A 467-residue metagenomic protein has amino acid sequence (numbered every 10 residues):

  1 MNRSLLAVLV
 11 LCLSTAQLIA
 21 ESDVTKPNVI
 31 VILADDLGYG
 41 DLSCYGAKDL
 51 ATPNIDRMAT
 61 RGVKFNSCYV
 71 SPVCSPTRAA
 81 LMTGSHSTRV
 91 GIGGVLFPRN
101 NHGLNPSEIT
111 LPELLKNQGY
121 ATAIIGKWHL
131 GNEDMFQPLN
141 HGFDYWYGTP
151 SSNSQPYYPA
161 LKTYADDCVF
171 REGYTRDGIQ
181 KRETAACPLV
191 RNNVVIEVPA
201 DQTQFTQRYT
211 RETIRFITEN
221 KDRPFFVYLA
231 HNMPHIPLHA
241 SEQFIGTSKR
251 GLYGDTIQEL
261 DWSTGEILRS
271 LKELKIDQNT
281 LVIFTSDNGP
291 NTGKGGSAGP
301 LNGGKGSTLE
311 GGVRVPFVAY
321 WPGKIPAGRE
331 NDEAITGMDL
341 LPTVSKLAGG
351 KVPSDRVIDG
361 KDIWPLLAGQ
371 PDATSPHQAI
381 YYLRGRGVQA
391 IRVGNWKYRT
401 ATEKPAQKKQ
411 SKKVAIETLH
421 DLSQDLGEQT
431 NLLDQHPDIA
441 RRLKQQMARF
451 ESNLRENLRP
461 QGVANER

Functional and structural regions predicted by a protein language model:
N2-R3, C12-S14, I19-T418, L422 (+1 more regions): Formylglycine-dependent sulfatase
